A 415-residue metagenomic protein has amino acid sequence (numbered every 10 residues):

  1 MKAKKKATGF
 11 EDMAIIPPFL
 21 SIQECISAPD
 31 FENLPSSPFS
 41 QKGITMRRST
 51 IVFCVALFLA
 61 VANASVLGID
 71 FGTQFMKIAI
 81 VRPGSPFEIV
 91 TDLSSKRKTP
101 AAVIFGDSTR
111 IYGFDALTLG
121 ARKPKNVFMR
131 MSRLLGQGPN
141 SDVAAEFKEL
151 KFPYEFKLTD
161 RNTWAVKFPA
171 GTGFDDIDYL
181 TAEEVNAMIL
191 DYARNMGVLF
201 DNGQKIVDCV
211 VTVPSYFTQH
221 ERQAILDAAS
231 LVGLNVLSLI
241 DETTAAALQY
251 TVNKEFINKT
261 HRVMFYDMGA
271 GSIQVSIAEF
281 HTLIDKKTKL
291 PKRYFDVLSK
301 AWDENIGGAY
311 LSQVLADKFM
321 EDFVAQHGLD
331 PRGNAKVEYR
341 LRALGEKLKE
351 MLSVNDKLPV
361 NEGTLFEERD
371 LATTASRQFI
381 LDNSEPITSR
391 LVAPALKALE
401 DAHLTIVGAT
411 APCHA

Functional and structural regions predicted by a protein language model:
M1-A3, D12, L20-S21, D30 (+2 more regions): Short, low-complexity interaction segments enriched in Ser/Thr/Pro/Gly
K2, P29-D30, L34-C54: Classical eukaryotic N-terminal signal peptides for Sec-dependent ER targeting/secretion, especially the positively
K6-G9, M13, G43, G308: Positively charged N-terminal leader segments that act as targeting/secretion signals
R48, A60-E146, T159, G173-D175 (+2 more regions): Oxyanion-binding/catalytic loops of NTP- or PPi-dependent enzymes
Y112, T163-P169: Generic recognition of long tandem-repeat/solenoid scaffolds
K151-K157: Short amphipathic beta-strand and strand-loop transition segments with alternating hydrophobic
T181-A193: Amphipathic alpha-helical coiled-coil/leucine-zipper-like oligomerization segments
